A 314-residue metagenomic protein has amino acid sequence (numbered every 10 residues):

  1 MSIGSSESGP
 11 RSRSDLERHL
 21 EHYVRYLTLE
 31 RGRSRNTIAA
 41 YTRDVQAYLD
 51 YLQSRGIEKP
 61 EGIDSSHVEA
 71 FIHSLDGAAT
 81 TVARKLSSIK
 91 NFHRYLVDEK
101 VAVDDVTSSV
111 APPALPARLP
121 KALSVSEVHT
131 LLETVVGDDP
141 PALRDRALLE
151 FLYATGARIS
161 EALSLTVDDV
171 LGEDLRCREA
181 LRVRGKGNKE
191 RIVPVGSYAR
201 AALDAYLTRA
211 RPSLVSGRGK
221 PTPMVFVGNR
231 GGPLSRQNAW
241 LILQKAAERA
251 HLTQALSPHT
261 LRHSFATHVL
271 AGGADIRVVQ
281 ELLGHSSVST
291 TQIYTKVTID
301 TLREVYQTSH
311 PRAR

Functional and structural regions predicted by a protein language model:
M1-R314: Conserved catalytic core of the tyrosine transesterase superfamily
